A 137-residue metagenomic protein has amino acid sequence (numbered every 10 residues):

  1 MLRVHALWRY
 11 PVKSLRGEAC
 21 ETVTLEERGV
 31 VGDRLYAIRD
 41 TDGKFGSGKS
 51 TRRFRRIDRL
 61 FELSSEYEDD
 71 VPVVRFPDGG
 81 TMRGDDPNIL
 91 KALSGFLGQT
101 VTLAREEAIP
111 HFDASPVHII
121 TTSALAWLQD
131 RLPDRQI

Functional and structural regions predicted by a protein language model:
M1-I137: Electropositive, beta-rich accessory/interaction domains or terminal extensions that provide binding surfaces
